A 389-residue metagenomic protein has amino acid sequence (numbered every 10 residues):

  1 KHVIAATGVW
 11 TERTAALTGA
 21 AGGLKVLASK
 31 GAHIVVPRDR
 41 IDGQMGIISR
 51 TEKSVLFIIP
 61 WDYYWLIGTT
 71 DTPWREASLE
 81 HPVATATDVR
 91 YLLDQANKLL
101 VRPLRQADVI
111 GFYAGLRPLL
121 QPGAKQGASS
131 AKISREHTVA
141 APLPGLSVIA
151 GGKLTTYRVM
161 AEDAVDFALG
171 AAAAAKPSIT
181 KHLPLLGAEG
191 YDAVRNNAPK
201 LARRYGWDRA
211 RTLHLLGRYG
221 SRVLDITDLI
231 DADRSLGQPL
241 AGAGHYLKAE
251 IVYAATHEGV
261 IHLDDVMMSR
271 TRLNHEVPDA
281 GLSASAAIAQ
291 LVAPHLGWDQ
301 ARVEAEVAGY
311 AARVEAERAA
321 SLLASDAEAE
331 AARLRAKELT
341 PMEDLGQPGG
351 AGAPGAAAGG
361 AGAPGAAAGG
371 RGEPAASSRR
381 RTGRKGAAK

Functional and structural regions predicted by a protein language model:
K1-H2, A6: Core beta-strand elements of the Rossmann-like FAD/NAD(P) dinucleotide-binding domain in flavoenzyme oxidoreductases
T7, T11-R13, A20-A21, V36-I41 (+4 more regions): C-terminal accessory subdomains/tails of enzymes that are appended
L24-V26, I47-I48, F57-I58: Replace "in large, NTP-powered and nucleic-acid-processing enzymes" with "in large, NTP-powered factors and other
K25-V26, G31-H33: Acyl-CoA/ACP chain-elongation machinery
S54: A short beta-loop-beta micro-motif enriched in histidine and acidic residues
